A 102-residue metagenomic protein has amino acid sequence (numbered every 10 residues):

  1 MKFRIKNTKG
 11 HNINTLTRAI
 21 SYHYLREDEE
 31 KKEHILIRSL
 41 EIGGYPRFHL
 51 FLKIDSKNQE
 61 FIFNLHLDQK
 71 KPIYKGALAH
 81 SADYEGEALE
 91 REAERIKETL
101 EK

Functional and structural regions predicted by a protein language model:
K2, K31-I35, N58-I62: A generic structural signal for beta-strand entry/edge sites
R4, S39, K53: Short hydrophobic/aromatic beta-strand micro-patches that form the beta-sheet surface supporting nucleotide- or nucleic
R4-R26: Amphipathic alpha-helical segments
T8, I37-I42, N64-K71: Secondary-structure transition/turn motif
R18-H49: Ser/Thr-rich, low-complexity intrinsically disordered terminal regions
F48-A82: Beta-strand/loop substructures that line and gate deep hydrophobic ligand-binding cavities in soluble
A77-K102: A conserved amphipathic terminal alpha-helix motif
